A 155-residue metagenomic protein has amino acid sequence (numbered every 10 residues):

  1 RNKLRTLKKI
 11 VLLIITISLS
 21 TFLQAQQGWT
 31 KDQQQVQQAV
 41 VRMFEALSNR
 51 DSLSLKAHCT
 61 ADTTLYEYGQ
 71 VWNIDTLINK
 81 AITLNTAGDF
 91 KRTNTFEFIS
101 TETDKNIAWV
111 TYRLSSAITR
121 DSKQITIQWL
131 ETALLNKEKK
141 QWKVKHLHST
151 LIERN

Functional and structural regions predicted by a protein language model:
R1-T30: Bacterial Sec-dependent N-terminal signal peptides
L23-A57: Short, low-complexity N-terminal intrinsically disordered segments enriched in polar/charged residues
S52-T103: A solvent-exposed, acidic/Ser-Thr-rich amphipathic alpha-helical stretch
C59, G69-Q70, R113-S116, H148: A mature extracytoplasmic/lumenal domain signature
A81, F96-T101, L114-S116, L130-N136: Hydrophobic/aromatic beta-strand elements that line small-molecule binding cavities or substrate pockets in beta-rich
D89, S116-T126: Short, cysteine-centered beta-strand-loop-beta hairpins and adjacent loop/turn segments enriched in charged/polar
T101-A108, K123, L135-Q141: A short, structured loop/turn motif at beta-sheet edges
Q128-N155: Short beta-strand edge/turn micro-motifs at domain boundaries
